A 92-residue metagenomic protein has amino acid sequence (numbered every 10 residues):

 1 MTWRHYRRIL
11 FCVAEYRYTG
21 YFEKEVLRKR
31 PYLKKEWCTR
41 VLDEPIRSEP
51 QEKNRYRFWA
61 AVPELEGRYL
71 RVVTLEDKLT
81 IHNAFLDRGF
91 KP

Functional and structural regions predicted by a protein language model:
M1-P92: Ribonuclease/tRNase effector modules and their secretory precursors
